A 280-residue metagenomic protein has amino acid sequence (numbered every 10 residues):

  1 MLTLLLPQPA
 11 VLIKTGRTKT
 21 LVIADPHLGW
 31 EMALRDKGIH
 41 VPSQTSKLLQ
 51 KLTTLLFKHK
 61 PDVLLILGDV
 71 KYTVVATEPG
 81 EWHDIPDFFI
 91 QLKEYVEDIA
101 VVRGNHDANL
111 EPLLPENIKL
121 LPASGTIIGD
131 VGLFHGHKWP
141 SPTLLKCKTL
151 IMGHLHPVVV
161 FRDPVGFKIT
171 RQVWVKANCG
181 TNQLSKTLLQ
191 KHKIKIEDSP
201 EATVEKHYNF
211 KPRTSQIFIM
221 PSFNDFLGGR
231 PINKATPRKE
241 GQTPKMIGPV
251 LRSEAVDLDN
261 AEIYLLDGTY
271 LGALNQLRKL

Functional and structural regions predicted by a protein language model:
M1-L280: Extended recognition/assembly regions associated with phosphoester-bond processing machinery
